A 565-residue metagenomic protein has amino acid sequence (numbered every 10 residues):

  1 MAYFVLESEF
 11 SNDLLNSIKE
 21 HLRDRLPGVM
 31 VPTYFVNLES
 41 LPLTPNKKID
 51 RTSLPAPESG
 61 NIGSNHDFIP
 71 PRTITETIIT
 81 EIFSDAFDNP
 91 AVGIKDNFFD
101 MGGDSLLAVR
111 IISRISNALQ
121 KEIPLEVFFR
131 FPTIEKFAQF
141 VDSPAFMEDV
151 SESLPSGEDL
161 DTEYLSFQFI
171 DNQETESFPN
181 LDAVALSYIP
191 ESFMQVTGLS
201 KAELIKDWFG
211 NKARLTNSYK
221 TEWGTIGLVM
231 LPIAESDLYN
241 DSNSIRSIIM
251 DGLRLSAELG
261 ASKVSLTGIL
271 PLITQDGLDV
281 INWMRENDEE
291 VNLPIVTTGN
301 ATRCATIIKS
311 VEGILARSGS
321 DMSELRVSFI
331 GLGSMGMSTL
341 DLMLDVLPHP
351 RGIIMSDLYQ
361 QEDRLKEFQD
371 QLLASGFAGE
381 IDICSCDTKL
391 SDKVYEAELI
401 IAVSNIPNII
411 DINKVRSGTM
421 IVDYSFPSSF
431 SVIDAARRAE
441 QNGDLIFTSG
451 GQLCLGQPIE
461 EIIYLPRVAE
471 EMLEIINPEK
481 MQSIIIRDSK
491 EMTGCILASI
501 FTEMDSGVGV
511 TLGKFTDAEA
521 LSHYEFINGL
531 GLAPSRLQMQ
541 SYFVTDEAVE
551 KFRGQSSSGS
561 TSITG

Functional and structural regions predicted by a protein language model:
M1-R72, E76, T80, D85 (+3 more regions): AMP-dependent adenylate-forming
T77-E81, D96-Q120, P132-K136: Phosphopantetheine-attachment site and its flanking helix in carrier
E152-E289, A498, G507, T511 (+1 more regions): N-terminal ligand-binding/catalytic initiation module
V196-I205, P427, V432-G565: Adenosine-phosphate binding glycine-rich loop
I295-R303, K490-M492: Active-site nucleophile and cofactor-binding loops and adjacent substrate-binding regions of central metabolic enzymes
R303, I307, M335-S338: Hydrophobic/small residue at the entry helix of a nucleotide-binding pocket
A316-L399: Glycine-rich phosphate/diphosphate-binding loop of Rossmann-like nucleotide-binding domains
A378-E460, R467: Rossmann-like adenosine-cofactor binding region
